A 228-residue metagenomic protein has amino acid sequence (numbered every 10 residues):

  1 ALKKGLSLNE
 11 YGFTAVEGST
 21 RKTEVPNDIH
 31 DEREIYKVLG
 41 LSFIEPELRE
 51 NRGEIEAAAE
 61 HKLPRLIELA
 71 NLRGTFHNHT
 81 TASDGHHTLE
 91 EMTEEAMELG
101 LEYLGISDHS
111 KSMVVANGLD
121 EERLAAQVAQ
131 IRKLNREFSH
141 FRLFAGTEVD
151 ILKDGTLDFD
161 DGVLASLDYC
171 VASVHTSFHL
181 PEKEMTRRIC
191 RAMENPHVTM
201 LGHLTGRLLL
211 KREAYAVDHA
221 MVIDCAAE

Functional and structural regions predicted by a protein language model:
L2, Y11, H77, A82 (+1 more regions): Broad hydrophobic/π-residue packing in well-ordered secondary structure
L2-N71, N117-E228: Extended substrate/RNA-proximal surfaces in nucleic-acid metabolism proteins
L6, E90-G105, A129-R136: Alpha-helical scaffold segments that flank or form the walls of functional sites
N71-H86, I106-S112, M200-G206: Histidine-centered catalytic micro-motifs
S83, M97-L99, A192: Extended recognition/assembly regions associated with phosphoester-bond processing machinery
G85, L89, D120: Short, conserved glycine- and acidic-residue-centered signature motifs in active-site or ligand-binding loops
